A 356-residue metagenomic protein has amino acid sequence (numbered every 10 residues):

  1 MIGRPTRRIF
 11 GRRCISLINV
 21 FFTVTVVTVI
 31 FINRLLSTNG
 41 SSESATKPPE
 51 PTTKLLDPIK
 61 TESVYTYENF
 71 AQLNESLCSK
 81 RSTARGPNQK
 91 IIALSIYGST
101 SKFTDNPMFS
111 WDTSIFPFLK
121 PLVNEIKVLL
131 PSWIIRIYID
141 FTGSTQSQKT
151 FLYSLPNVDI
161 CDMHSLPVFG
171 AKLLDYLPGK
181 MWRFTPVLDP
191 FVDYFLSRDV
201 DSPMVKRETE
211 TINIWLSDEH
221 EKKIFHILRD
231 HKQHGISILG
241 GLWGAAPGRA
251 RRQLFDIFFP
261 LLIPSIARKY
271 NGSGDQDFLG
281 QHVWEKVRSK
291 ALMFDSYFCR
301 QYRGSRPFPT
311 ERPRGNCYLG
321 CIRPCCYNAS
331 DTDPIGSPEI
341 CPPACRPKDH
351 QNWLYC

Functional and structural regions predicted by a protein language model:
M1-G11: N-terminal Lys/Arg-rich, disordered targeting/topogenic segments
R12-G170: N-terminal anchoring/stem segment of glycosyltransferases
T83-N88, L152-S154, L188-P190, E219 (+3 more regions): Extracellular/periplasmic catalytic domains that process cell-envelope and extracellular macromolecules
S114-F118, G179, N271-F278: Soluble or luminal CAZymes and related metallo-dependent hydrolases
K127, T209-N213, Q276-W284: Non-transmembrane alpha-helical segments in soluble domains of secreted/periplasmic/extracellular proteins
I160-M163, G179-Q253: GT-A fold catalytic core of metal-dependent nucleotide-sugar glycosyltransferases, centered on the diacidic
G170-M181: A short, glycine-/small-residue-rich helix N-cap motif at loop->alpha-helix starts within glycosyltransferase
H231-C356: Catalytic core and acceptor-binding pocket of nucleotide-sugar-dependent glycosyltransferases
